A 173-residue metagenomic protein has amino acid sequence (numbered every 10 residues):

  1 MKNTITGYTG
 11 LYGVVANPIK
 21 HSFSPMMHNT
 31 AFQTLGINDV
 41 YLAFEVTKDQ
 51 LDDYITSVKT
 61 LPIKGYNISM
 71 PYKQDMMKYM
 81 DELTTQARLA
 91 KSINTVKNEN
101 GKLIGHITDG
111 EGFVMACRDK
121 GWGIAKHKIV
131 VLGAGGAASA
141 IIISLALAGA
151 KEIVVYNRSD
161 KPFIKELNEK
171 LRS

Functional and structural regions predicted by a protein language model:
T4-K120: Phosphate/diphosphate ligand-binding glycine-rich loop within oxidoreductases
L11, V40, K128, K151-E152: Residues at the starts of beta-strands that form the adenosine-phosphate
A16, G105-I107, C117, G121 (+2 more regions): Glycine-rich adenosine-cofactor-binding loop
M76, I141, L145, I164-L167: Hydrophobic packing residues within well-ordered alpha-helices of enzyme cores
A148-R172: NAD(P)-binding Rossmann-fold cofactor-contacting core
